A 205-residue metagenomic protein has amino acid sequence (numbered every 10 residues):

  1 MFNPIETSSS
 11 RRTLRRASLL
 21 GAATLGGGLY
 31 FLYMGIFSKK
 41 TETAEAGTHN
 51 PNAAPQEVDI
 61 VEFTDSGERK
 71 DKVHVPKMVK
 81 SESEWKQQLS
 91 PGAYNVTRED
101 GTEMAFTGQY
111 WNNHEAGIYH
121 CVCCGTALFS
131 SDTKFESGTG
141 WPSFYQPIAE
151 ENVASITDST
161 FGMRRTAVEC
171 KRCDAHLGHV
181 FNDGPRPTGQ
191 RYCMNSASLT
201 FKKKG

Functional and structural regions predicted by a protein language model:
E6-T24: N-terminal secretory signal peptides and thylakoid transit peptides that target proteins across membranes
T13-R15, S83, S90: Secondary-structure junction/capping motif
L25-L29: Alpha-helical membrane segments and adjacent membrane-interface helices in multi-pass membrane proteins
Y30-V73: C-terminal segment of N-terminal export signals and the immediately downstream linker at the start of the mature
G67, K72, K77-K80, E84-Q88 (+2 more regions): A short Gly-Trp-Pro
